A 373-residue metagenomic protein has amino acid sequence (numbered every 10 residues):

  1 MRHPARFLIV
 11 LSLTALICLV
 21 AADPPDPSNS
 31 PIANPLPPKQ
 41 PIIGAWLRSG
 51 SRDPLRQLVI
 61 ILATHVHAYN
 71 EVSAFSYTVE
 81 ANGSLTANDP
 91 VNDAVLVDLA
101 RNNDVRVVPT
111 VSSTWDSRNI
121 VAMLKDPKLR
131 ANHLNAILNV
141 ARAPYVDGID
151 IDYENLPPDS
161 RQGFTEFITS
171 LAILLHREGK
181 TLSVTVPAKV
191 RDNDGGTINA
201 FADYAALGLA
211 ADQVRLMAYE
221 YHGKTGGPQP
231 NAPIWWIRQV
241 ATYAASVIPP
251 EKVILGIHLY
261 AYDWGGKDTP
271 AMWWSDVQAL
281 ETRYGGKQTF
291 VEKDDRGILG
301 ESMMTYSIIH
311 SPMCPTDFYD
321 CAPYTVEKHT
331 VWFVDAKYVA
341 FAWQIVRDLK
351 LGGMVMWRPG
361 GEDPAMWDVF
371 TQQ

Functional and structural regions predicted by a protein language model:
I9-C18: Bacterial N-terminal signal peptides
P31-A136: Glycan-recognition patch characteristic of GH18 chitinases/ENGases and related GlcNAc/peptidoglycan-binding proteins
S49-S51, T78, S113-W115, N155-P157 (+4 more regions): Active-site-proximal loop/turn and secondary-structure-junction residues that shape catalytic pockets, frequently
G50-V66, D126-R142, G195-A205, V334-R347: Short, acidic/polar
V72, I151, V214, L255 (+2 more regions): Conserved, mostly hydrophobic/aromatic
S84-V91, P158-Q288: Substrate-binding surface in catalytic domains of secreted glycosidases
L259-I345: Glycan-binding loop/region signatures in secreted carbohydrate-active enzymes
Y338-Q373: Acidic/aromatic/glycine-rich contiguous surface patches that form carbohydrate-binding/processing clefts and analogous
